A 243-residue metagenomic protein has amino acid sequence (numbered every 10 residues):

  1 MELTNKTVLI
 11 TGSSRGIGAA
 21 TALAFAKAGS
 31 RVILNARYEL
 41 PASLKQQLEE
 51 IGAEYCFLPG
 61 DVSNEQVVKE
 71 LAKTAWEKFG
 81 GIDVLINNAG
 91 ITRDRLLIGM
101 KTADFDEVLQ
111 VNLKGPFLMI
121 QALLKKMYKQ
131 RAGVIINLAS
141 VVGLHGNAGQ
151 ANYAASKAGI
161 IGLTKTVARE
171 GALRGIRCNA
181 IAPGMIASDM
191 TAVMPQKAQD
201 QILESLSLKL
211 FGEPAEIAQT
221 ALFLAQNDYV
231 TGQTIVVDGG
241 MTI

Functional and structural regions predicted by a protein language model:
T7, S14-G16: Conserved glycine-rich cofactor-binding loop
A28-L44: Conserved glycine-rich Rossmann-like NAD(P)H-binding loop of the short-chain dehydrogenase/reductase
L96-L97, K101-L109, T191, I202: Substrate-binding pocket helix/loop in short-chain dehydrogenase/reductase
I120, S156, T164: Active-site helix of classical SDR
L124, A132, L210-V237, T242: C-terminal substrate-recognition "lid" of short-chain dehydrogenase/reductases
K125, R169-L173: Alpha-helical segment proximal to the catalytic Tyr-Lys
S140: Residue(s) in the substrate-gating loop at a strand-loop-helix junction that position the organic substrate next
